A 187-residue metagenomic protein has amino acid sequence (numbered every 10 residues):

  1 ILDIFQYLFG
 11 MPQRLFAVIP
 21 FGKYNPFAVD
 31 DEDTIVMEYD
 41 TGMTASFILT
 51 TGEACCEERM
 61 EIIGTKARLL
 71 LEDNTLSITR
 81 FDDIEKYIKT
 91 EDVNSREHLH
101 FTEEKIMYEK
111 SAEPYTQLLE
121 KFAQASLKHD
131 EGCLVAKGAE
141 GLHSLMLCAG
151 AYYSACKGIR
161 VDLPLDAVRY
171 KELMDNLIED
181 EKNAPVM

Functional and structural regions predicted by a protein language model:
I1-L2, Y115-E120, C148: A general structural signal for well-ordered alpha-helical segments in protein cores
I1-T44, L49-C55, E61, A139: Rossmann-like dinucleotide-binding domain that binds NAD(P)(H)
F9, L119-D130, A149-C156: Short, hydrophobic alpha-helical segments
A17, F47, L71, I78-R80 (+1 more regions): Short hydrophobic/aromatic-rich beta-strand segments that constitute the beta-sheet cores of beta-sandwich/beta-barrel
Y24-V29, E57, L145-L147, K171-N176: Short, solvent-exposed polar/charged micro-motifs at secondary-structure junctions
T34, Y39, K66-A139, V161 (+1 more regions): C-terminal glycine/acidic-rich active-site capping loop/insertion
L49-T51, G64, T75, A167: A short beta-strand motif that forms part of the nucleic acid-binding face of small beta-barrel RNA-binding folds
L134-V168: A contiguous, mid-protein "functional segment" used to position or interact with cofactors/ions or partner subunits
